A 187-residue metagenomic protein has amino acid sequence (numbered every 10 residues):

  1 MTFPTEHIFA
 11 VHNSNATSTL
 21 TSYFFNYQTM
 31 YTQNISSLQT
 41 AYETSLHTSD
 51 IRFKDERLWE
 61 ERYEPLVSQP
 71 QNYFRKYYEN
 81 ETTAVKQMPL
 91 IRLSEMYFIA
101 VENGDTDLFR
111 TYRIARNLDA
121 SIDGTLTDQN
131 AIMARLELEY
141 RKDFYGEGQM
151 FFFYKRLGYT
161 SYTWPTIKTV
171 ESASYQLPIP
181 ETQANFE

Functional and structural regions predicted by a protein language model:
M1-F25, Q33-S36, L46-E187: Acidic/polar-rich alpha-helix caps and helix-coil junctions
